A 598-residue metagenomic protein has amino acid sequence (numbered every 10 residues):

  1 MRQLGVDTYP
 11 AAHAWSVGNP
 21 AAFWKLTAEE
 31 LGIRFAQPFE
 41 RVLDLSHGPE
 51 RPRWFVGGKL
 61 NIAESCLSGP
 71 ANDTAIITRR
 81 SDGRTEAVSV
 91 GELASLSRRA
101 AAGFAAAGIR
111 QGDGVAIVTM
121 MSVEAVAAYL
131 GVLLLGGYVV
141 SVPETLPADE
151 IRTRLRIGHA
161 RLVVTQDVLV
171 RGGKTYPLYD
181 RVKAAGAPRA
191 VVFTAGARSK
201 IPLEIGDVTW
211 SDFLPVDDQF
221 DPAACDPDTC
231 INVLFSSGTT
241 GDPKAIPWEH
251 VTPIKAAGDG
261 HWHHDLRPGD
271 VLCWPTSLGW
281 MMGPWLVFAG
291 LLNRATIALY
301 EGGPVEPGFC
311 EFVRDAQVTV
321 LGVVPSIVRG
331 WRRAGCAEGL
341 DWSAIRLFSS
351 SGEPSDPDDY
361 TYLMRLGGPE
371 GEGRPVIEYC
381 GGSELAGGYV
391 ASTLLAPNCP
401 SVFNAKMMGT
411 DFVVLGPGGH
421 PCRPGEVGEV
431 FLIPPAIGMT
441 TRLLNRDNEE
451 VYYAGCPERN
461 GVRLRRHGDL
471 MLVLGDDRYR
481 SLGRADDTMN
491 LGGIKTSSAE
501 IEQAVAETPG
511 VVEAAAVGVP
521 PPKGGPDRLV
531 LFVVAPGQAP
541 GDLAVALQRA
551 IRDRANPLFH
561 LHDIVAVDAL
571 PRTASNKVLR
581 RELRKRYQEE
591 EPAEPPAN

Functional and structural regions predicted by a protein language model:
P10-W15, A63, I76-L130, P147-R152 (+3 more regions): Conserved AMP-binding/adenylate-forming core of the ANL superfamily
N72-T74, V192, L203-F235, D242 (+2 more regions): Conserved pre-ATP/AMP-binding loop-to-beta segment of ANL
I117, L146-D167, V182, R314 (+4 more regions): AMP-binding/adenylate-forming catalytic core of the ANL superfamily
L134-S211, V324-P325, W331: Structural core segment of the AMP-binding/adenylate-forming
I254-V271, G279-T319, A334: Conserved AMP-binding/adenylation subdomain of ANL enzymes
L292-A295, V318-G322, R332-P400, D411 (+1 more regions): Gly/Ser/Thr-rich phosphate-binding loop
K406-M407, H420-E458, R478, T496: Conserved ATP/PPi-binding loop(s) of AMP-dependent carboxylate-activating enzymes
M489, A515-P520, V530-F532, Q548-N598: Conserved C-terminal "lid"/linker of ANL adenylate-forming enzymes
